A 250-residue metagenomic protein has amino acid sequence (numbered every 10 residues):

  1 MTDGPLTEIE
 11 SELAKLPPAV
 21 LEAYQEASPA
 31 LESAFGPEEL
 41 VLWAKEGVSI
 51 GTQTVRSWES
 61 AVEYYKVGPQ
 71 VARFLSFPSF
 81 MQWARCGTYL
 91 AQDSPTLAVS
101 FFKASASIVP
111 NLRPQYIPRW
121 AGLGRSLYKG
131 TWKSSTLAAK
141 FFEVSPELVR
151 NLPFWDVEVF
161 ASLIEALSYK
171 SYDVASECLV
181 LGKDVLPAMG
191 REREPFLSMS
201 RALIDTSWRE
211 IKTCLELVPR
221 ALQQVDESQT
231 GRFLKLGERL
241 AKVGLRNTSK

Functional and structural regions predicted by a protein language model:
M1-K250: Non-catalytic all-alpha helical scaffold/repeat segments
